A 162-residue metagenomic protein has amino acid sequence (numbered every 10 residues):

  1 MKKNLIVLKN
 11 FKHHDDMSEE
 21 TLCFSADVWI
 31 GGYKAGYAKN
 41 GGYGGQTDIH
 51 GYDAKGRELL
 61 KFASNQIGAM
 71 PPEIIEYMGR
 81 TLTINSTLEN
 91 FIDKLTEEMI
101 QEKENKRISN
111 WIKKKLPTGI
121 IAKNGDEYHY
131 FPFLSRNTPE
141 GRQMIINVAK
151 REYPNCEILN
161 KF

Functional and structural regions predicted by a protein language model:
M1-F162: Terminal leader/tail segments of proteins
